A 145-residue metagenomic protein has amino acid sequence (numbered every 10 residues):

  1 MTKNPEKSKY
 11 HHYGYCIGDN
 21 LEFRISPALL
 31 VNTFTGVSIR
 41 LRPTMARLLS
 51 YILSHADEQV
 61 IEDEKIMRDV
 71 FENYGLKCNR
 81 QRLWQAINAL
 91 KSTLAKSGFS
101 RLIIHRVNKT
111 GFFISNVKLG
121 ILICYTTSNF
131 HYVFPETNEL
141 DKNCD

Functional and structural regions predicted by a protein language model:
M1-K3, V133-D145: N-terminal/domain-start alpha-helical segments
T2-L21, V37-L41, L53, W84-Y125 (+1 more regions): DNA-binding patch around the recognition helix
R24-S38: Short, Lys/Arg-enriched N-terminal segment that forms or immediately precedes the first helix of a structured domain
S38-V70, L90: Short amphipathic alpha-helical recognition elements used for nucleic-acid or partner binding across transcription
A46, I52-H55, T127, N138 (+1 more regions): Extended, charge-rich alpha-helical interface modules
E58, G75, K96-F99: Alpha-helical structural elements of signaling/regulatory helical domains
R68-C78: Short helix-coil junctions and helix-kink-helix linkers
